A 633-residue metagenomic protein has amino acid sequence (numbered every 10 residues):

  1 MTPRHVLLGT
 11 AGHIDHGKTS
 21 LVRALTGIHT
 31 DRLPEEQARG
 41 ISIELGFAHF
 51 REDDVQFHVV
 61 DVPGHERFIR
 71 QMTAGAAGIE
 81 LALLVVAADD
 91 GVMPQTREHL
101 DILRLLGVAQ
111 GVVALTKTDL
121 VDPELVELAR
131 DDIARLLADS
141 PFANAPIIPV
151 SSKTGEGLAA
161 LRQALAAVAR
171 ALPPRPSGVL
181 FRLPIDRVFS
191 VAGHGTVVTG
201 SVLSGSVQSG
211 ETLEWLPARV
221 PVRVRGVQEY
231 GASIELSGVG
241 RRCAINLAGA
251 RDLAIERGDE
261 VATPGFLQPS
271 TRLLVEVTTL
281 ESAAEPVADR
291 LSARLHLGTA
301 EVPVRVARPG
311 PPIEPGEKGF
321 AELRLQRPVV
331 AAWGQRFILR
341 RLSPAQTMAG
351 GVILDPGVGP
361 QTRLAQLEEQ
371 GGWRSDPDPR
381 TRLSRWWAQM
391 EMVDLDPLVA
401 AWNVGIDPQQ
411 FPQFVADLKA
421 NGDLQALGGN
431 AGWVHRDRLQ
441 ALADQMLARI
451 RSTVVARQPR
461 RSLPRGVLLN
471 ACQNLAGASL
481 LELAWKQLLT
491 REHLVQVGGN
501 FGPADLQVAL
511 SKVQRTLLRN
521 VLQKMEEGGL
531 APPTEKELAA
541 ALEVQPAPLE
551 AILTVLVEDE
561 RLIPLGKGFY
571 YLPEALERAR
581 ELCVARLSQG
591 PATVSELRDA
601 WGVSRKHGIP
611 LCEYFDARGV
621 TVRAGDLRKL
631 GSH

Functional and structural regions predicted by a protein language model:
M1-T2, A11-H13, E35, R39-I41 (+18 more regions): Replace "in large, NTP-powered and nucleic-acid-processing enzymes" with "in large, NTP-powered factors and other
M1-V62, E66: Conserved G1/Walker A P-loop phosphate-binding module
D15, L21, G40, D61 (+15 more regions): Residue-level signature of catalytic and energy-coupling elements of molecular machines, predominantly ATP/GTP-dependent
V55-F57, V62-R67, A77-L128: Conserved Switch II/interswitch segment of TRAFAC-class P-loop GTPases
H65-E66, D89-M93, V108, K117-D122 (+6 more regions): Conserved nucleotide-binding/hydrolysis micro-motifs of P-loop NTPases
A87-A88, V112-L128, I148-E156, A248 (+4 more regions): G-domain G4 guanine-recognition motif of GTPases
T118, R135-A283: Conserved catalytic-core segments of large NTP-driven translation/proteostasis enzymes
V121-L125, R135, A250-P564, A575-V622 (+1 more regions): C-terminal effector modules of nucleic-acid-centric enzymes and ribosome-associated factors
